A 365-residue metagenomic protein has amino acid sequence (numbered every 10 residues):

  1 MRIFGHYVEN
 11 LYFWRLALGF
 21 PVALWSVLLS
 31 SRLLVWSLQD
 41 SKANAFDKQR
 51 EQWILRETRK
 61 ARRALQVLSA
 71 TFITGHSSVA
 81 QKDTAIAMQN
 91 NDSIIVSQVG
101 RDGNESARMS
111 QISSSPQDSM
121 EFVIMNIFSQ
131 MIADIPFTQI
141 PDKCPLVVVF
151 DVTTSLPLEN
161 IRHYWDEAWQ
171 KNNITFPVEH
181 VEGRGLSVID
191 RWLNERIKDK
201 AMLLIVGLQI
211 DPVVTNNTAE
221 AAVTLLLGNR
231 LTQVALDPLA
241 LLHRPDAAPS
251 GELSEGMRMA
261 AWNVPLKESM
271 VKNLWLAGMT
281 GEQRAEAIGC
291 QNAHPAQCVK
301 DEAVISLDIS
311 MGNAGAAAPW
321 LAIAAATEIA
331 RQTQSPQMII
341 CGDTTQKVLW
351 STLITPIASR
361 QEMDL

Functional and structural regions predicted by a protein language model:
M1-V188, N194, D199, V213-V214 (+1 more regions): Conserved "HGTGT" condensation-loop signature of ketosynthase/thiolase-family condensing enzymes that catalyze
A201-V206: A short, hydrophobic beta-strand-centered structural micro-motif
G207-D211: Generic short beta-strand segments
N217: Aromatic/basic-lined ligand-recognition segments that form π-stacking hydrophobic pockets flanked by Lys/Arg to engage
